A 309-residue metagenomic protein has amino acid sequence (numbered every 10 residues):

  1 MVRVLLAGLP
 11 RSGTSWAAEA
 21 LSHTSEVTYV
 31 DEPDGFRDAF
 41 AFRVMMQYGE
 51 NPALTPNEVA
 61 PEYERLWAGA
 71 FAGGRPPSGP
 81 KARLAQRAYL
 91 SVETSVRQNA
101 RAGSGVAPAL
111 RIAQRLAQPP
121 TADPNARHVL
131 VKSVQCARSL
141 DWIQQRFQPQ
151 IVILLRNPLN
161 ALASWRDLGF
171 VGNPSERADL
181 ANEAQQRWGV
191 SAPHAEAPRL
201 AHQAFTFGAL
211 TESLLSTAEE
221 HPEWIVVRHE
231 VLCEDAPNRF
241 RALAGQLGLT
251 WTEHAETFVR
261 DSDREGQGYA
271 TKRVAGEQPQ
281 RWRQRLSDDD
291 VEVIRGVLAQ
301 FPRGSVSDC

Functional and structural regions predicted by a protein language model:
M1-L5, P10, P52, P56 (+4 more regions): PAPS-dependent sulfotransferases, especially Golgi type II membrane carbohydrate sulfotransferases
V4, T28, Q150-I153, I225-V227: Hydrophobic/aromatic beta-strand patches that form the interior of the parallel beta-sheet core in alpha/beta enzyme
A7-G8, L130-V134, L155-R156, H229: Short His-Asn-centered micro-motif
S15-A18, R37-A39, A137-L140, N160-S164 (+1 more regions): Short catalytic/ligand-binding loop motif for oxyanion handling, primarily in non-cytosolic enzymes, centered on
S15-V27: A conserved segment at the C-terminal end of the G1
E32-V129, S175-P193: PAPS-dependent sulfation machinery
K132-S133, I143-L168: Conserved phosphate-donor/acceptor-positioning beta-strand/loop module used by diverse small-molecule
